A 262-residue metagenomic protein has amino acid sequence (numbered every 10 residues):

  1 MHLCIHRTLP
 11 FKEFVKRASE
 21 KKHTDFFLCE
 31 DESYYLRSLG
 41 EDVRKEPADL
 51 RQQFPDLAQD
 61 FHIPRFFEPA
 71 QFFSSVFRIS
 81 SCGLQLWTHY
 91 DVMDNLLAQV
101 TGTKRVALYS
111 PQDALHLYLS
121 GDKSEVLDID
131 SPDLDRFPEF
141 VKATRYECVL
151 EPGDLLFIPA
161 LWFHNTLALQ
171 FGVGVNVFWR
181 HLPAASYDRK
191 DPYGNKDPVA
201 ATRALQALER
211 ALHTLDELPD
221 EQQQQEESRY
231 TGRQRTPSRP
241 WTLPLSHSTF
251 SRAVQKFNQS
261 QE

Functional and structural regions predicted by a protein language model:
M1-L155, F163-E262: N-terminal accessory scaffold of Fe(II)-dependent oxygenases
